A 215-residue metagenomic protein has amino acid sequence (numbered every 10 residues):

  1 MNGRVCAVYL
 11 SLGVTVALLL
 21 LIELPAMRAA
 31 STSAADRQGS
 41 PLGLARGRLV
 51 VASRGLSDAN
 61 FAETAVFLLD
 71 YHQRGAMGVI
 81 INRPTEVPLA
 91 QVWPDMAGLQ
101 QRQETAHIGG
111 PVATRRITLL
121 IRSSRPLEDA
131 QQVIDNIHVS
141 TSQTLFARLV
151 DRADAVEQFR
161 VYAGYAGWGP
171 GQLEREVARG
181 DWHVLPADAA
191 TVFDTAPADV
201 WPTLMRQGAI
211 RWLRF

Functional and structural regions predicted by a protein language model:
M1-G3: N-terminal secretory signal peptides that target proteins for export/translocation
V5-F215: A short aromatic-anchored loop/beta-hairpin motif
